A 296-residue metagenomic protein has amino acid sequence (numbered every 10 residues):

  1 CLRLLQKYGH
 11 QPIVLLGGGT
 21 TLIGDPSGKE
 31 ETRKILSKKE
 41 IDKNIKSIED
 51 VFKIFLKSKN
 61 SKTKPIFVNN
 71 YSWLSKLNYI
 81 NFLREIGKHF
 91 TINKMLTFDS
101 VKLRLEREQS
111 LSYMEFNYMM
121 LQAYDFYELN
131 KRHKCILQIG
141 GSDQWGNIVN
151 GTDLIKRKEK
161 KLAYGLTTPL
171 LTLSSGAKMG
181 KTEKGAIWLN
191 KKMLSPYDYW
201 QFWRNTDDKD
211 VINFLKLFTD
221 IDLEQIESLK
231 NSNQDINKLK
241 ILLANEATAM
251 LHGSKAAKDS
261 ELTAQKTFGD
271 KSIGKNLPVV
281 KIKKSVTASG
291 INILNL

Functional and structural regions predicted by a protein language model:
C1-D25, Q138-W145: N-terminal catalytic cores of NTP/NDP-binding nucleotidyl/phosphoryl-transfer enzymes
P12, A123-R132, T172-L173, I236-K240: Short, hydrophobic/aliphatic alpha-helical segments
T21-G24, L74-N78, G146-N147, T172-S175: Short, well-ordered, mixed-charge alpha-helical segments that flank or form enzyme active sites
G24-G28, L77-F82, A177-E183: Short acidic, glycine/serine/threonine-rich loops at helix termini
P26-D42: A charged helix-plus-loop insertion that forms the helical arch/lid used to bind and gate nucleic-acid substrates
S37-K38, N44-I45, I54-T167: Divalent-metal (Mg2+/Mn2+/Ca2+)-assisted nucleotide/phosphate chemistry catalytic cores
R157-L296: Conserved nucleotide- and phosphate/pyrophosphate-binding catalytic cores in adenylate/nucleotidyl-handling enzymes
